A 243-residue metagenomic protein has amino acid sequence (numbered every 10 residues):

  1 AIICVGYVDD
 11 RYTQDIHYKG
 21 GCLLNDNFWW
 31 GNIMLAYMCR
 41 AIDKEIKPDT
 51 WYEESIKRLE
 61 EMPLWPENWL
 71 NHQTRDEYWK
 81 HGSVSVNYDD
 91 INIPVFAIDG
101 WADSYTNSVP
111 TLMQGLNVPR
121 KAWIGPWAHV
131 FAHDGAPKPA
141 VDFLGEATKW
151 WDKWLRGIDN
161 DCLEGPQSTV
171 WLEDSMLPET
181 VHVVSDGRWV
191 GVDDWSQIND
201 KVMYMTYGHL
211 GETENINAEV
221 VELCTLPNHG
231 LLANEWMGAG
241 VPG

Functional and structural regions predicted by a protein language model:
A1-D90: Accessory cap/linker subdomain of secreted extracellular hydrolases
H17-L23, T111-L116, P137-F143: Short secondary-structure boundary/capping segments
I91, A97-D99: Short beta-strand/loop motif that positions the catalytic acidic residue of the alpha/beta-hydrolase fold
D103-P110: Conserved alpha/beta-hydrolase "acid-adjacent" motif
N117-F131: Catalytic histidine neighborhood in serine/cysteine hydrolases with alpha/beta-hydrolase-type architecture
A128-A140: Catalytic histidine-centered segment of alpha/beta-hydrolase-like enzymes
K138-G243: C-terminal, loop-rich substrate-recognition/catalytic regions characterized by aromatic stacking residues
